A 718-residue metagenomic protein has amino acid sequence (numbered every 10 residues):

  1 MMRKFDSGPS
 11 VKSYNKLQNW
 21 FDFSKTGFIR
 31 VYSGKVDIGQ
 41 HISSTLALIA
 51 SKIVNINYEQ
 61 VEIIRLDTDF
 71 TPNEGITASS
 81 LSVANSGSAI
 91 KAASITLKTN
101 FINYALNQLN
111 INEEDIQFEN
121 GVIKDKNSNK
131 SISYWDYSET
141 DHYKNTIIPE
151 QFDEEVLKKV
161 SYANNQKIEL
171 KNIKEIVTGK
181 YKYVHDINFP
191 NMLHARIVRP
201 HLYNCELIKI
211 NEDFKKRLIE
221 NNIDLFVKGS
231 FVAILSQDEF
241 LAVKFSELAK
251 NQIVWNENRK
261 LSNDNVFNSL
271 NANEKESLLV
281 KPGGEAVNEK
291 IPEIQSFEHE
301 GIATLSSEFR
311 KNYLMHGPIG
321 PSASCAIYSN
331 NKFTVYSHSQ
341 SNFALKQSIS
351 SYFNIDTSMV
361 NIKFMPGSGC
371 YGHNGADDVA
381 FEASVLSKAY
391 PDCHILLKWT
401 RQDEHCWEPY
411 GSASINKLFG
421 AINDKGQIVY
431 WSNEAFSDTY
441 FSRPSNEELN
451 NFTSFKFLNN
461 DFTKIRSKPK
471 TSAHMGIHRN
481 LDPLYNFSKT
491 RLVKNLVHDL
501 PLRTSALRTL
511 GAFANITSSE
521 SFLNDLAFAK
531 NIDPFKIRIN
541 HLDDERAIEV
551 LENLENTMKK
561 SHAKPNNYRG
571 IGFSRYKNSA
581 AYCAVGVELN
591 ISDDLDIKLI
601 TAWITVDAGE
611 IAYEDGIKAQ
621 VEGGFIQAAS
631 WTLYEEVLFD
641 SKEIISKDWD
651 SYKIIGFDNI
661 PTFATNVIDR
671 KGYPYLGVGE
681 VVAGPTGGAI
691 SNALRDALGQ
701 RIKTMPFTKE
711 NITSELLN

Functional and structural regions predicted by a protein language model:
M1-N718: Cofactor-binding beta-sheet edge motifs in enzyme active sites
